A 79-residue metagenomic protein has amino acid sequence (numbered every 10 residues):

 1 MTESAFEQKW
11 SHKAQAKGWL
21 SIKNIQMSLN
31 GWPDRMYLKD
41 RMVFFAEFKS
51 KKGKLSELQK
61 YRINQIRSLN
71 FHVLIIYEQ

Functional and structural regions predicted by a protein language model:
M1-Q79: Catalytic phosphate/metal-binding cores of nucleic-acid and nucleotide-processing enzymes, i.e., regions that mediate
